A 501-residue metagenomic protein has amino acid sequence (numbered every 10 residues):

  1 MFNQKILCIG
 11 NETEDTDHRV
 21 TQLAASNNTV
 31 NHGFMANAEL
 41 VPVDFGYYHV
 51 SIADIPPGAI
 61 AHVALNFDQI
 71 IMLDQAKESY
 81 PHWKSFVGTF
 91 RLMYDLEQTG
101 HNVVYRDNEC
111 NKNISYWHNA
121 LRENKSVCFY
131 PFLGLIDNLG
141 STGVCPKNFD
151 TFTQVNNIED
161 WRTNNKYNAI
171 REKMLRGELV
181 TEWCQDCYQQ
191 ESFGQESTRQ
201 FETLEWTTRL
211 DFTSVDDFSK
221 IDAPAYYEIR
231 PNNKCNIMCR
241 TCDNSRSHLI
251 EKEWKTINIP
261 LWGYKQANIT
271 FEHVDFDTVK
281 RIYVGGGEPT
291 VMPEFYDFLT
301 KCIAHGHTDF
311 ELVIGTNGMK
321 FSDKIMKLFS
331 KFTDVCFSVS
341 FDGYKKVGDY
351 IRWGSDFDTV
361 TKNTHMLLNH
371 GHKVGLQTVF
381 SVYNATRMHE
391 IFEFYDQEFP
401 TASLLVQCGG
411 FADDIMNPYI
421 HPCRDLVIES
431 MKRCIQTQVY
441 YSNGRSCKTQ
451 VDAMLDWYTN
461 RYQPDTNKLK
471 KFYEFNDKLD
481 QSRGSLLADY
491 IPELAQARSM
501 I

Functional and structural regions predicted by a protein language model:
L7-R19: Glycine-rich adenosine-cofactor-binding loop
P42-Y94, T99, V103: Phosphate-bearing ligand-interacting subdomains that bind or position ATP/ADP/UDP/GDP/NAD(P) or nucleotide-linked
D74, D95-E97, Y105-G143, D150-T153 (+4 more regions): Radical SAM enzyme [4Fe-4S]-AdoMet core and its adjacent flexible, acidic and glycine-rich loops/tails across
V127-G140, D217-S245, V279-Y283: N-terminal pre-triad scaffold of radical SAM enzymes
G143-K147, E182-S192, K234-N244: Local cysteine-cluster metal-coordination motifs and their immediate loop/turn environment, predominantly Fe-S cluster
F149-E191, M500: Membrane-interface junctions of multi-pass transporters
F193-A225, C235-I237, T256-I259, G263-Q266: Recognition helices and adjacent regulatory flanks at domain boundaries
P224-K234, S245-Q266, D277-M292, H305-S322 (+3 more regions): Core AdoMet radical
